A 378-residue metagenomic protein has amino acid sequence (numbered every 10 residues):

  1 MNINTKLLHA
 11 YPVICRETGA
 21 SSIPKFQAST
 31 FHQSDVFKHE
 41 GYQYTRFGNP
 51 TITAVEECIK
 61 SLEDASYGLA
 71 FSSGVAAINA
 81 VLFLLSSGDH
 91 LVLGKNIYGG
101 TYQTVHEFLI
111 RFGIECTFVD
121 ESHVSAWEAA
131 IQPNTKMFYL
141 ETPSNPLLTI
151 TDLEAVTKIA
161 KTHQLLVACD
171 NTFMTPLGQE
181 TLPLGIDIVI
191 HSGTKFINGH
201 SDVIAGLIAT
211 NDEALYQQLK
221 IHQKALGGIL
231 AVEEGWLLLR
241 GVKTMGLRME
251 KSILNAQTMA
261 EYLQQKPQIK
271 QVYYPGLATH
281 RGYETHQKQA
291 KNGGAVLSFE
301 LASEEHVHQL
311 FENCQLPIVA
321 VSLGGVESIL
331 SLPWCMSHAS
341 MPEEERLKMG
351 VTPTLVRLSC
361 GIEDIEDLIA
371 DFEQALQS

Functional and structural regions predicted by a protein language model:
M1-Y42: N-terminal glycine-rich, Lys/His-bearing helix-loop that initiates the first secondary-structure elements of many
L7, Y67-K266: Conserved PLP-enzyme active-site core in the AAT-like
K25-F26, S34-A54, C58-S61, I329-T354: Glycine-rich phosphate/pyrophosphate-binding loop and adjacent beta-alpha nucleotide/cofactor-binding cores
T30-A76, F83-L84, G100-E107: Conserved N-terminal alpha-helix of the aminotransferase class I/II PLP-enzyme fold
D64, Q268-Q271, T354: Glycine-centered tight turns that cap/initiate beta-strands
H106, E115, A129, P133 (+4 more regions): PLP-dependent enzyme catalytic core of the Aspartate aminotransferase-like
L238-L247, G294-A302, R357-G361: Short, well-ordered beta-strand elements within core beta-sheets of diverse protein domains
Q257-Q315, V319-G324, M341-L347: Conserved small-domain helix->loop->beta segment predominantly found in fold-type I
